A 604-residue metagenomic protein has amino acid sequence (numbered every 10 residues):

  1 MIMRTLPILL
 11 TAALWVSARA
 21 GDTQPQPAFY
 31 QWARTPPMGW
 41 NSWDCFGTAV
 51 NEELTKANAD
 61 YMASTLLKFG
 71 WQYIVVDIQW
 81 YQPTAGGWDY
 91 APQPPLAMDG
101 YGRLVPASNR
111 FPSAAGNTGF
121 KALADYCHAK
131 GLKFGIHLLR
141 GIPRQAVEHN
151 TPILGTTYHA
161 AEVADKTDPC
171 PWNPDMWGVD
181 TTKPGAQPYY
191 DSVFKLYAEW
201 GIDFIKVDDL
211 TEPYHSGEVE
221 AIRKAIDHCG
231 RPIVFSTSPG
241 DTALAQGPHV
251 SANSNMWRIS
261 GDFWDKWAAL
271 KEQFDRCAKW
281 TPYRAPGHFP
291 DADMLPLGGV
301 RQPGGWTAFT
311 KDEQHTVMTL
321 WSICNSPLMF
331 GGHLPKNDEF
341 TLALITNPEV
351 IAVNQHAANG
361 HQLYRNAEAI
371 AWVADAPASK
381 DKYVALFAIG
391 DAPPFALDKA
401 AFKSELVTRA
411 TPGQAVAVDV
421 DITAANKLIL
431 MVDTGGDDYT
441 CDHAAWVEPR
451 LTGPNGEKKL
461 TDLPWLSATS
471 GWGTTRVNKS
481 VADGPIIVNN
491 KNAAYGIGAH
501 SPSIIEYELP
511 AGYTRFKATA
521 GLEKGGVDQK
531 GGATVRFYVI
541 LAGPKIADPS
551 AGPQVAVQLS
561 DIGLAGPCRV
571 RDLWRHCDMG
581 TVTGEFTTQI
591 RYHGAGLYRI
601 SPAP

Functional and structural regions predicted by a protein language model:
G21-K56, Y61, I233, T242: N-terminal module-boundary/linker segments of secreted carbohydrate-active enzymes
W32, P36-S42, G70-D77, Q82 (+9 more regions): Structural recognition of the beta-strand scaffold that forms the well-ordered cores of secreted hydrolase catalytic
M62-D209, S216: Aromatic-lined carbohydrate-binding/catalytic grooves of carbohydrate-active enzymes
A161-D168, T181-T182, P188, H228 (+1 more regions): Glycan-recognition surfaces
H315, W321-C324, M329-G331, R365-A396 (+2 more regions): Carbohydrate-binding surface patches
T316-R365, G596-R599: Catalytic cores of secreted or luminal carbohydrate-active enzymes
F395-D548: Gly-Asp-aromatic-enriched flexible segments
V582-P604: C-terminal beta-strand-rich structural cap/linker in extracellular carbohydrate-active enzymes
